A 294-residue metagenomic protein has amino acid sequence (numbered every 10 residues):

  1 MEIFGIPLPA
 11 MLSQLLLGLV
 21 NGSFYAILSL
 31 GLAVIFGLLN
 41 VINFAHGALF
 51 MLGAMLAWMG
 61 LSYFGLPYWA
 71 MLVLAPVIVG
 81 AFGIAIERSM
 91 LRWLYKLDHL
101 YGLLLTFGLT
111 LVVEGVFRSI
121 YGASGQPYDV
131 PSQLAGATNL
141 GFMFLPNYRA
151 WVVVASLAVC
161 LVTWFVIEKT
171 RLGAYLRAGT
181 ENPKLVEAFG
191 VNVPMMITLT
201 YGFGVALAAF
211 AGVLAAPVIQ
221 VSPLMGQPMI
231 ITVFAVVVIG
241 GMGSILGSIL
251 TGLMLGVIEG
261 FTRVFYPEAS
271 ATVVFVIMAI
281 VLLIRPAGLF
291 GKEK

Functional and structural regions predicted by a protein language model:
M1-I27, L56, P67-M71, L97-Y101 (+3 more regions): Membrane-interfacial amphipathic/re-entrant helices at transmembrane-helix boundaries
F4, W93-K169, M195-L199, Q220 (+4 more regions): Transmembrane helix-bundle core of multi-pass membrane transporters and related energy-transducing complexes
A10, S89, I120, E181-A188 (+2 more regions): Cytosolic-side transmembrane-helix boundaries in multi-pass membrane proteins
L16, L38-A85, S89: Membrane-embedded helix boundary and interhelical linker motif in transport proteins
N21, M143-V221, I245-T251: Helix-loop-helix "hairpin" substructures at the membrane interface of multi-pass membrane proteins
Y25, S29, G65-V77, T198-A208 (+3 more regions): Transmembrane alpha-helical segments in multi-pass inner-membrane proteins
A54-W58, P76-F82, F107-F117, A155-W164 (+3 more regions): Hydrophobic core segments of alpha-helical transmembrane domains in multi-pass membrane transport and ion-translocation
G65-L109, V116, L250-T251, L255 (+1 more regions): Alpha-helical transmembrane segments within multi-pass membrane transporters and channels
